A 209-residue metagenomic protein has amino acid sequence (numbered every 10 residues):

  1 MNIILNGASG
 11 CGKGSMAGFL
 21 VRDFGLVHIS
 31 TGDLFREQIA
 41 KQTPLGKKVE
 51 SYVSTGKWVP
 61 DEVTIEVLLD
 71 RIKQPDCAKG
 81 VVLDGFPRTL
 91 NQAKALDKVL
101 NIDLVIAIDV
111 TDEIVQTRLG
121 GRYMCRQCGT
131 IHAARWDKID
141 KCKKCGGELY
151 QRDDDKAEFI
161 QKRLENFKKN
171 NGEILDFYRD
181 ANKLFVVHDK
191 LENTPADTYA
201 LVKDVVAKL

Functional and structural regions predicted by a protein language model:
I3-L5: Hydrophobic anchor at the beta1->P-loop junction of P-loop NTPases
A8: P-loop (Walker A) phosphate-binding loop of NTP-binding proteins
K13: Conserved lysine of the Walker
M16: Hydrophobic positions on the alpha1 helix immediately C-terminal to the Walker A/P-loop
F19, E148-L209: NTP-dependent small-molecule kinase module
V27-N101, R152: ATP-dependent small-molecule kinase phosphotransfer cores that center on conserved nucleotide phosphate-binding segments
K73, F86-R135: ATP-dependent NMP and nucleoside kinases share a basic, alpha-helical "lid"
Q116-Q161: Cys/His-rich short segments
